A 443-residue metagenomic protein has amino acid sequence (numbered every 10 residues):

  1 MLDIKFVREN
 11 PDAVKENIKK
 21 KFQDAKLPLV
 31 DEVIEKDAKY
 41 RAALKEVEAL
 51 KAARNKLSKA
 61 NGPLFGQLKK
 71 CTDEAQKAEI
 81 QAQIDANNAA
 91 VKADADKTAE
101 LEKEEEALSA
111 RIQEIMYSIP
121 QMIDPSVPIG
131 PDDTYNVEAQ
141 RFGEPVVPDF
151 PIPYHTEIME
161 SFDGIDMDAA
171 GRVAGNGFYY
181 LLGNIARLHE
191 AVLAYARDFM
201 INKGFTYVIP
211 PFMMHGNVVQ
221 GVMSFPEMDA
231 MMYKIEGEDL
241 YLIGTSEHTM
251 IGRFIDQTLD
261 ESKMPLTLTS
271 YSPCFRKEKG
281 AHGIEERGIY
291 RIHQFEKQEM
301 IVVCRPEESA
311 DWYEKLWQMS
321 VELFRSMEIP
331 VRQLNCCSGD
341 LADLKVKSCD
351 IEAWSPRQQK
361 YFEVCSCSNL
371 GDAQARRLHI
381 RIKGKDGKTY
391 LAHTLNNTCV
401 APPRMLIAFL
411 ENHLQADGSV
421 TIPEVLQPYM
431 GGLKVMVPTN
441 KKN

Functional and structural regions predicted by a protein language model:
M1-P145, E160, G164: N-terminal alpha-helical targeting/anchoring segments
L27, R141-N443: TRNA-recognition modules of translation machinery and tRNA-sensing kinases, especially anticodon-binding
